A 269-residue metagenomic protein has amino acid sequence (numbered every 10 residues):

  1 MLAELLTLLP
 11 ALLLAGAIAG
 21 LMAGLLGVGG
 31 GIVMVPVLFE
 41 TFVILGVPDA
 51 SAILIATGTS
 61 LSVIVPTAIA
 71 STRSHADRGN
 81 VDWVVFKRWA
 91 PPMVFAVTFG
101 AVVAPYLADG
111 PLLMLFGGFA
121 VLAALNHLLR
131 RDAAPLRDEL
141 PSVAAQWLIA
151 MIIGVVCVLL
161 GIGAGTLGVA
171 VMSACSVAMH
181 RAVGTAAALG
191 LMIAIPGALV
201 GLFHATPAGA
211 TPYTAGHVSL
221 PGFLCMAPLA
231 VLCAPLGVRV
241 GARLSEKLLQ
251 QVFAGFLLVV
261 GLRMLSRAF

Functional and structural regions predicted by a protein language model:
M1-L6, V43-I55, V102-P111, R267-F269: Helix-coil boundary and interhelical linker segments in multi-pass alpha-helical membrane proteins
L5-R88, P92-M93, Q146-L159, A164-V238: Small-residue-rich hydrophobic segments that form or flank transmembrane alpha-helices in multi-pass membrane proteins
L25, D77, Y106-L107, L129-R130 (+3 more regions): Helix-loop junctions at the membrane-solvent interface of multi-pass transporters, primarily the C-terminal
F39, V103-A104, V240-G241: Interfacial helix-cap and linker-helix signal at transmembrane-aqueous boundaries of multi-pass secondary transporters
V65-N80, G118-P141, R239, G261-F269: Transmembrane helix exit motif
S74-R88, L107-M114, L136-L140, T214 (+1 more regions): Interfacial helix-loop-helix linkers and transmembrane-helix boundary segments in multi-pass membrane proteins
M93-T98, D109-L129, V218-P235, E246-F269: Selective transmembrane alpha-helices of multi-pass membrane proteins
V97-L107, S173-S176: C-terminal transmembrane-helix exit sites in multi-pass transporters
